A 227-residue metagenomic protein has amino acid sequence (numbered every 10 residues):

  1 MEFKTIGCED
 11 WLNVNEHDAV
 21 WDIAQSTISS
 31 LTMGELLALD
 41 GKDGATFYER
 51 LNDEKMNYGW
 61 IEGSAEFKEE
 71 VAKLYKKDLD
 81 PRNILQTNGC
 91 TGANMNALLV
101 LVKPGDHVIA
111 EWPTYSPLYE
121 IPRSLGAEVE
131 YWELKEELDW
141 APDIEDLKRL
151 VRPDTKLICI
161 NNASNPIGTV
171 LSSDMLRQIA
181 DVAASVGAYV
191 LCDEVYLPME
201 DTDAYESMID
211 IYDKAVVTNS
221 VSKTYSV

Functional and structural regions predicted by a protein language model:
E2-G89: N-terminal small-domain helix-loop-helix segment of the aminotransferase-like
A19-W21, L31-T32, I109, E130 (+2 more regions): Hydrophobic/aromatic beta-strand patches that form the interior of the parallel beta-sheet core in alpha/beta enzyme
I23-S26, V71, I84, V108 (+6 more regions): Generic structural signal for small/hydrophobic residues in well-ordered secondary structure, especially within
S26-S30, T91, Y115, S164-P166 (+2 more regions): Short, solvent-exposed loop/turn segments at secondary-structure junctions
G44-A45, K73, V100-I160, S173: PLP-dependent aminotransferase-like
D106, A127, S185-A188, D213: A short helix->loop->beta-strand "cap" motif at the edges of active sites that frequently abuts
E136-T202, I209: Active-site phosphate-binding strand-loop segment of PLP-dependent enzymes
A204-Y225: Conserved active-site segment immediately N-terminal to the catalytic lysine that forms the internal aldimine
